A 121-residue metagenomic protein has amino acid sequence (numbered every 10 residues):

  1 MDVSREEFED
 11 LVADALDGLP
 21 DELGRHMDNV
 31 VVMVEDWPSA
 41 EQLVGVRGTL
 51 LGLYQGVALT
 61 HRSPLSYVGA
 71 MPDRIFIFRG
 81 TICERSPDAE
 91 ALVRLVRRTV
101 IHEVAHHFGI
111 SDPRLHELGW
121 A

Functional and structural regions predicted by a protein language model:
M1-L95, H107, S111-H116: Active-site rim/adjacent substrate-binding subdomains
L95-E103: Short alpha-helical catalytic segment bearing the HExxH-like zincin motif of zinc-dependent metalloproteases
E117-A121: Short hydrophobic/aromatic patches at helix-to-coil boundaries
